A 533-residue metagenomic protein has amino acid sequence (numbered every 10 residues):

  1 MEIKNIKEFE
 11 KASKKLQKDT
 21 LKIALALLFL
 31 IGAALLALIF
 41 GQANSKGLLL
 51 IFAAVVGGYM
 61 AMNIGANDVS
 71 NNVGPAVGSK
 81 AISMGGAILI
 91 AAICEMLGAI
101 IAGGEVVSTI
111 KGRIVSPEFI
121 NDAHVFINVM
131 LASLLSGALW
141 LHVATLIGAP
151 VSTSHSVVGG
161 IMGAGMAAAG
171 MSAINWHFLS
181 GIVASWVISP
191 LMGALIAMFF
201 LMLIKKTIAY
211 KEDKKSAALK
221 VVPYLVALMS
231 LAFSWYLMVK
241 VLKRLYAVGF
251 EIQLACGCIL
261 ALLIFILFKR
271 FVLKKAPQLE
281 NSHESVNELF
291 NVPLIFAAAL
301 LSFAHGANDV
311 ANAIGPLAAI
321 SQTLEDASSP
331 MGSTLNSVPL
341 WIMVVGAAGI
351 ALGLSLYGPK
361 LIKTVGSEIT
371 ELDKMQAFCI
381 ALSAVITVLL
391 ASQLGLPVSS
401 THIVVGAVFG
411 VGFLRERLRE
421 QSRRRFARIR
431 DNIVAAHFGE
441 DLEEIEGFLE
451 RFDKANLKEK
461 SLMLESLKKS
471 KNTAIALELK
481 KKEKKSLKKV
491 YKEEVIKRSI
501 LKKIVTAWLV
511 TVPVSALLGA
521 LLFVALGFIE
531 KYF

Functional and structural regions predicted by a protein language model:
M1-F533: Alpha-helical transmembrane segments and immediately membrane-proximal extracytoplasmic
